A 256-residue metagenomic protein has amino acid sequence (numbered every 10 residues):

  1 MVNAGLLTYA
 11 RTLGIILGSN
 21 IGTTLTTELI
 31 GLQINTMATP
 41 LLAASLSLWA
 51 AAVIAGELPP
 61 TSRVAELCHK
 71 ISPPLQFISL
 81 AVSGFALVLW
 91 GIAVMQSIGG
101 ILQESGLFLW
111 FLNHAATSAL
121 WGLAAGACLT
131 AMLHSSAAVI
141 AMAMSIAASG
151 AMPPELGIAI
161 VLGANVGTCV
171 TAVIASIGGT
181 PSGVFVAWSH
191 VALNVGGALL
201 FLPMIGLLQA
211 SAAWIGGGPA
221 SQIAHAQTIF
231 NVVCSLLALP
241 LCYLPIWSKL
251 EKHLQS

Functional and structural regions predicted by a protein language model:
M1-N20, T24, E28-A51, T130-T168 (+5 more regions): Membrane-interfacial helix-loop connectors
E28-P40, I71-Q76, F108-A115, G217-I229: Interfacial loop-to-helix junctions that mark the boundaries of transmembrane helices in multi-pass membrane
A44-A55, A81-V94, L123-T130, A198-P203 (+1 more regions): Hydrophobic core segments of alpha-helical transmembrane domains in multi-pass membrane transport and ion-translocation
A55-F77, P245-S256: Intrinsically disordered, low-complexity non-transmembrane regions of multi-pass membrane transporters
L58-H69, A164, I177-G179, G206-A210 (+1 more regions): A cytosolic-side transmembrane-helix exit/cap motif
K70-G84, T180-V191: Alpha-helical transmembrane segments and their helix-start/interface "positive-inside/aromatic belt" motifs in integral
P74-C128, I146-S149: Helix-loop-helix hairpins and the membrane-proximal interhelical loops of multi-pass alpha-helical transport proteins
I92, E104, F108-N113, G183-S256: Transmembrane alpha-helical segments and their short flanking loops that form helix-hairpins/helix-helix interfaces
